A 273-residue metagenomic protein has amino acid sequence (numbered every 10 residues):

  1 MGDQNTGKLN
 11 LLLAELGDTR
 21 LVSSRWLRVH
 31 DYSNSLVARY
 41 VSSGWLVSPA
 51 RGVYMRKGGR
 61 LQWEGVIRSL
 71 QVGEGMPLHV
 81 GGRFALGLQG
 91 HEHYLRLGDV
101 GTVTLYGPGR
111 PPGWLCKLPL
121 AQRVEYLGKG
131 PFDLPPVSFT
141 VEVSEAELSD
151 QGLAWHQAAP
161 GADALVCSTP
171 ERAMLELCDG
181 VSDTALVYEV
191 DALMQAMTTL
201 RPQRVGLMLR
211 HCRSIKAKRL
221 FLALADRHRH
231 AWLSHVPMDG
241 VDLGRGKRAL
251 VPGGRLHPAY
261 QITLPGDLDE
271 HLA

Functional and structural regions predicted by a protein language model:
M1-F84, G98-R110, W114, A196-A225 (+1 more regions): Short beta-edge/loop segments at beta->alpha junctions of small alpha/beta modules that act as binding/recognition
R39, F84-L88, A173-L177: Residue-level signal for well-ordered alpha-helical scaffold segments within enzymatic catalytic domains
H91-A273: Phosphate-handling catalytic interfaces
